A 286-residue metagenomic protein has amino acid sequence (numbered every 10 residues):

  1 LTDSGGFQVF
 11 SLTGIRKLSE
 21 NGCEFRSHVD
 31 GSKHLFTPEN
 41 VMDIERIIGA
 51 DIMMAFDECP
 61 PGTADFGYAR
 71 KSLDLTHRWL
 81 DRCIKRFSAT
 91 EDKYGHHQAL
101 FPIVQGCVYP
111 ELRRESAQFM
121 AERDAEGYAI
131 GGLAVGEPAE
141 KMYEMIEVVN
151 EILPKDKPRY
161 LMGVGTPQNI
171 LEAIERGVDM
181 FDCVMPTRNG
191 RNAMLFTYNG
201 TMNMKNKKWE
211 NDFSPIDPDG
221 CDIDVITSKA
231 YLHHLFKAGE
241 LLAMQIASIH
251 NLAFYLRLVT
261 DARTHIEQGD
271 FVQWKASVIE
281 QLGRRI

Functional and structural regions predicted by a protein language model:
L1-K93, K207-E210: Non-catalytic, usually N-terminal nucleic-acid engagement modules in DNA/RNA processing proteins
D3, E45, P102, M120 (+3 more regions): Conserved, mostly hydrophobic/aromatic
F7-Q8, P60-P61, C107-Y109, V135 (+2 more regions): Short, solvent-exposed loop/turn segments at secondary-structure junctions
N40, I44-I47, K71, L75-R82 (+5 more regions): A non-catalytic, amphipathic alpha-helix used as a structural packing/dimerization or gating element in enzyme scaffolds
A50, D81, K85-S88, E151-P154 (+4 more regions): Generic secondary-structure signature for well-ordered alpha-helical cores
D57-T63, P218-I286: C-terminal extensions of enzymes
G62-F66, R70, G127-L133, L241-M244: Glycine- and acidic
D74-H77, R86, T90, G95-I216: Glycine-rich phosphate/ribose-binding loops and adjacent secondary-structure elements that form binding surfaces
